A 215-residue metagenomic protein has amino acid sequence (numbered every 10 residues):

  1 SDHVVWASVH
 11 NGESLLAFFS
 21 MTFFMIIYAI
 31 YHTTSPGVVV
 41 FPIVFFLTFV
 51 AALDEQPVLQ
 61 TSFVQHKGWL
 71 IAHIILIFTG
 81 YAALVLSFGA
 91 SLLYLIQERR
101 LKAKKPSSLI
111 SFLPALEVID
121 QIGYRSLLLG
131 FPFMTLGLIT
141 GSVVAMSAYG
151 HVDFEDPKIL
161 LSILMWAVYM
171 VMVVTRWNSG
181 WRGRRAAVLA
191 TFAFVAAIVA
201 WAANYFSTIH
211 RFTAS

Functional and structural regions predicted by a protein language model:
S1-V58, I75-R99, V118-A148, F154-F212: Hydrophobic cores of alpha-helical transmembrane segments in multi-pass integral membrane proteins
Q60, Q65-H66, P106-L109: Glycine-rich, flexible loop/turn motifs
S62-F78: Active-site glycine-rich loop that binds ribose-phosphate moieties when present
H66, L70, P114-E117, Q121: Membrane-helix interfacial "entry" motifs
K67, K102-K105, K158: Context-gated lysine
K102-E117: Juxtamembrane inter-helical linkers in multi-pass membrane proteins
